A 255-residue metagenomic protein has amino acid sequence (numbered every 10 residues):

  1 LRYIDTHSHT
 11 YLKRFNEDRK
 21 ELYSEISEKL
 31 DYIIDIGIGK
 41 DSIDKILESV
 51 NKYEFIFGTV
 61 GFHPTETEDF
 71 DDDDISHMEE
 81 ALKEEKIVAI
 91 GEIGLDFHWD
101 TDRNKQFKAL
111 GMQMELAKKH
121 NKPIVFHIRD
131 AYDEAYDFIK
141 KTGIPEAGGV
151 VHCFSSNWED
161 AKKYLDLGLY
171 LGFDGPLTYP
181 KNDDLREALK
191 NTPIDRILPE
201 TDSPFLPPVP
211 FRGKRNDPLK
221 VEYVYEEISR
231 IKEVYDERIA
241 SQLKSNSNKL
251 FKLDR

Functional and structural regions predicted by a protein language model:
L1-R255: Mid-domain alpha/beta scaffold segments of enzyme catalytic cores
